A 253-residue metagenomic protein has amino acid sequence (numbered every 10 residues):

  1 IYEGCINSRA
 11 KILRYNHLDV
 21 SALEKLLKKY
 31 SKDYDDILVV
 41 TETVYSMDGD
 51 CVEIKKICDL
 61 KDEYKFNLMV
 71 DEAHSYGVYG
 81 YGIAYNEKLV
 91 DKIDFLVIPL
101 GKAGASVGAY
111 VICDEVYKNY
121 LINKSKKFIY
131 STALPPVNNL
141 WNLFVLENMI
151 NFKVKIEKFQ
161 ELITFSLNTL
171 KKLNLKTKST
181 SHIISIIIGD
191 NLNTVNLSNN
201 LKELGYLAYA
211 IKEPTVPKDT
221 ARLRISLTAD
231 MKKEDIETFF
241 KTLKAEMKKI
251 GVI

Functional and structural regions predicted by a protein language model:
I1-R9: Substrate-binding/gating loop at the entrance of the active-site cleft, primarily in PLP-dependent aminotransferase-like
A10-L13, H17-M69: Active-site phosphate-binding strand-loop segment of PLP-dependent enzymes
L89-Y120: Active-site PLP attachment segment
V107-G108, S125-L134: A short glycine-threonine-serine/GTX helix/turn-capping micro-motif
A133-F152, K158, L162, K171: Structural motif of enzymes handling amino- and sulfur-group chemistry
I156-T164, K171-G205, T215, L227-A229: Conserved PLP-binding catalytic core of the aspartate aminotransferase-like
E203-L204, T215-I253: PLP-dependent enzyme catalytic core of the Aspartate aminotransferase-like
